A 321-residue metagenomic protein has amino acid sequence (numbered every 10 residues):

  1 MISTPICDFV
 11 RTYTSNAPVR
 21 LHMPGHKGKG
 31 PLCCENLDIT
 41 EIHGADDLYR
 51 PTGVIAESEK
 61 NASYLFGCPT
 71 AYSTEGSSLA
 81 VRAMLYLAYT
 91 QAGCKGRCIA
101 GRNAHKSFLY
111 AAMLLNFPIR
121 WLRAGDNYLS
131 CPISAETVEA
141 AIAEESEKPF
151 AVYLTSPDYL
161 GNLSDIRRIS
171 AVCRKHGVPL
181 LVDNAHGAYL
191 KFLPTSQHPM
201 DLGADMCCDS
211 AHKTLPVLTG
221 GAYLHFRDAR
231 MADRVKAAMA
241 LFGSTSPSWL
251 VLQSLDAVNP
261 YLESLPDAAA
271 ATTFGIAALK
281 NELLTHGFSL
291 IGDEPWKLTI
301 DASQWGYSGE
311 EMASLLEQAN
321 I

Functional and structural regions predicted by a protein language model:
M1-G53, V178: N-terminal "arm"/small-domain region of PLP-dependent enzymes with the aminotransferase-like
I2-R11, D38, E57, C68 (+2 more regions): Conserved PLP-enzyme active-site core in the AAT-like
T14-P18, F66, I291-D293: A generic structural signal for short, non-catalytic loop/turn and secondary-structure boundary residues
H22-P24, H225, T299-D301: Residues in well-ordered beta-strands of folded domains
P24-H26, S73-G76: Acidic/polar N-terminal loop/beta-strand segments that form early-domain functional surfaces
G30-L32, V81-M84, L298-I300: Short, solvent-exposed polar/charged micro-motifs at secondary-structure junctions
Y49-F66: Long amphipathic N-terminal alpha/beta scaffold segment
A277-I321: Conserved C-terminal alpha-helix-loop-beta "cap" of PLP-dependent enzymes that closes/shapes the active-site mouth
